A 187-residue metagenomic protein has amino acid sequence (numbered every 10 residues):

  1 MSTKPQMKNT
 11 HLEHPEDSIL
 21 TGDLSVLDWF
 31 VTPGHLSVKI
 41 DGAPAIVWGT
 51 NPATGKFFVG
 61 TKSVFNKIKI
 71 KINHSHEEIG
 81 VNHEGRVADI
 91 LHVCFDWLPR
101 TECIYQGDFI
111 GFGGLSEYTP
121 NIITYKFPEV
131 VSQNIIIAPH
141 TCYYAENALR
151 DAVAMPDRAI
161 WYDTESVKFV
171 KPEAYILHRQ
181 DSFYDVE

Functional and structural regions predicted by a protein language model:
M1-P44, P52, K56-Y118: Active-site-proximal "nucleotidyltransferase
V47-G49, I68-K69, N147-R150: Short helix/loop capping segments that flank catalytic or ligand/cofactor-binding pockets
G49-G55, S132, Y143: Short acidic-glycine loop/turn motifs at beta-strand connectors
V81-R179: Internal, well-ordered alpha/beta segment that forms a basic, Gly-enriched binding/recognition surface
R179-E187: Beta-strand-enriched accessory nucleic-acid recognition/scaffold domains that flank the catalytic cores of large
